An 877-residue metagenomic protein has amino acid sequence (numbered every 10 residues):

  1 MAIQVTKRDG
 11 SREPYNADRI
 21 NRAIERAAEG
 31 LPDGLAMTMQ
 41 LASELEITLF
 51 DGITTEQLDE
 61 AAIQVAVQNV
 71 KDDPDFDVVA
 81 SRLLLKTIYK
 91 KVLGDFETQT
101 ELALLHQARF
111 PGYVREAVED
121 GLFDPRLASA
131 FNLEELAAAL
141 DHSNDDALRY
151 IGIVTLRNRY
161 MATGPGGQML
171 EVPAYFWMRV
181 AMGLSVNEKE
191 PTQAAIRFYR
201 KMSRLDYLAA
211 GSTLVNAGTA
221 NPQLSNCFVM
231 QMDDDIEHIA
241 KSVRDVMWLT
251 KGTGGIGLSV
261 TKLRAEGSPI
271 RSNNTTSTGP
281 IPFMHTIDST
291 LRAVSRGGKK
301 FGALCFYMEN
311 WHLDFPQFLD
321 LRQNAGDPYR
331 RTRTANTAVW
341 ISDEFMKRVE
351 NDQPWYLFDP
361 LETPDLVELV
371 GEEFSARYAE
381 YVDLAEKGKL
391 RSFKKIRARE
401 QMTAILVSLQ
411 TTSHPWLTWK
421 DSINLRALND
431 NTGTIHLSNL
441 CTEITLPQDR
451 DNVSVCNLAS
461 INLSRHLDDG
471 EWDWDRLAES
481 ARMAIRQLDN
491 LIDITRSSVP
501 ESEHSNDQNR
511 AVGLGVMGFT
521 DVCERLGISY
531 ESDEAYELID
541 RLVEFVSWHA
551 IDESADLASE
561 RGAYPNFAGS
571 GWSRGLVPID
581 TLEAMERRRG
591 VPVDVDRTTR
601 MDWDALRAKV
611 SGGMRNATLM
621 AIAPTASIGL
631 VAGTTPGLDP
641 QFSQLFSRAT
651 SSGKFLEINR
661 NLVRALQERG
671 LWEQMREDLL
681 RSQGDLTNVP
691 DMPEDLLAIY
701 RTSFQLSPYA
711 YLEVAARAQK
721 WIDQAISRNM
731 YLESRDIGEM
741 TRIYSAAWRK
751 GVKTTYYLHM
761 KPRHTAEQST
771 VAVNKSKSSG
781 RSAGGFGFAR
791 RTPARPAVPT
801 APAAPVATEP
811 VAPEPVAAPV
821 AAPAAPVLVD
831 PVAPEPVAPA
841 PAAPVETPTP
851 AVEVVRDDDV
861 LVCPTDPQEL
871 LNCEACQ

Functional and structural regions predicted by a protein language model:
M1-Q877: Extended catalytic cores of very large enzyme megasubunits
